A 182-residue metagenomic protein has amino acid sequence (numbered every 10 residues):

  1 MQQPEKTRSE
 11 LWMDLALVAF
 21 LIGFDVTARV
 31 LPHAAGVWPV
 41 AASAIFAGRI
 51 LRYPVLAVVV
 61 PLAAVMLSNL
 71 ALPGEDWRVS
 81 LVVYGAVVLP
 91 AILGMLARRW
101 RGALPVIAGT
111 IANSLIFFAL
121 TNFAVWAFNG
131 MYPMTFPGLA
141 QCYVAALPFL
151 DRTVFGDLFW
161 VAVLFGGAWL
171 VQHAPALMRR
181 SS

Functional and structural regions predicted by a protein language model:
M1-K6, A176-S182: Short, charged juxtamembrane terminal tails flanking transmembrane helices
Q2-R49, L56: Hydrophobic transmembrane alpha-helices
L15-A19, V55-V59, S80-G85, I107-I111 (+2 more regions): Hydrophobic alpha-helical transmembrane segments
L21, D25, I45, R49 (+4 more regions): Alpha-helical transmembrane segments of multi-pass membrane proteins
V26-W38, L62-A97: Interfacial aromatic-anchored transmembrane helix boundaries in multi-pass membrane proteins
T27, A47-R52, I92-R101, G167-P175: Structural signal for the C-terminal ends of transmembrane alpha-helices and the immediately following loop
A28-A35, V55, V59, R99-A112: Hydrophobic alpha-helical transmembrane segments
G102-R180: Membrane-embedded alpha-helical hairpins and interfacial helices in multi-pass inner-membrane proteins
